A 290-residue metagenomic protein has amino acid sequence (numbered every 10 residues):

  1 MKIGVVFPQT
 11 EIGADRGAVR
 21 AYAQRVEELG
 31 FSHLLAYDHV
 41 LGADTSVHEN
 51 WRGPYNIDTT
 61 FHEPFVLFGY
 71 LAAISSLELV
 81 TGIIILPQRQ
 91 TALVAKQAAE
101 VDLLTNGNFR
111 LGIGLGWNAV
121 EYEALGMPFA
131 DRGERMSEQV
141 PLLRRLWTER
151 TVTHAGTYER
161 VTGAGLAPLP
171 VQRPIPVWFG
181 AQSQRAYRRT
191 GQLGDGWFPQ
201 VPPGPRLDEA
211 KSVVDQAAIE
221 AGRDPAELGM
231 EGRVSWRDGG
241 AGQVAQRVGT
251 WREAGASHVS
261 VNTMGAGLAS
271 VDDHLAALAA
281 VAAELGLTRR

Functional and structural regions predicted by a protein language model:
M1-R290: Active-site-adjacent structural elements that line small-molecule/cofactor binding pockets in enzymes
